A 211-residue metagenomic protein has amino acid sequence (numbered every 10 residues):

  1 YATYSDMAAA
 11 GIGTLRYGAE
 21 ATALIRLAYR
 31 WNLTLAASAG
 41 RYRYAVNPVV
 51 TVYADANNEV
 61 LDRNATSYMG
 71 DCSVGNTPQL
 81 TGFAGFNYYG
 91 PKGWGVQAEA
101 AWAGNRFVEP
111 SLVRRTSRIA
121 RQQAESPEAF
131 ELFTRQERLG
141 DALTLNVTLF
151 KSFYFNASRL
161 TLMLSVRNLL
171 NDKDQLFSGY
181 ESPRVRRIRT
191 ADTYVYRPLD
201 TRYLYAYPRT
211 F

Functional and structural regions predicted by a protein language model:
Y1-M7, A54-N64, S117-S126, S182-R197: Surface-exposed loop/turn segments flanking beta-strands in extracellular/periplasmic regions
A2-L112: Gram-negative outer-membrane beta-barrel transporters
A9-A10, N146, N168-N171: Asparagine-centered polar/low-complexity signal
G13-Y17, N76-G82, D141-L145, S158 (+1 more regions): Residues that define the transmembrane beta-barrel architecture of outer-membrane proteins
L24-Y29, A84, Y88-W94, L149-F155 (+3 more regions): Outer-membrane beta-barrel proteins
D62-N76, A129-R138, R197-P208: Intrinsically disordered, low-complexity acidic Ser/Thr-rich regulatory segments
G75-Y154, S178-G179: C-terminal beta-barrel architecture of Gram-negative outer-membrane proteins
W102-A120, K151-F211: C-terminal beta-signal and adjacent terminal beta-strands/loops of Gram-negative outer-membrane beta-barrel proteins
